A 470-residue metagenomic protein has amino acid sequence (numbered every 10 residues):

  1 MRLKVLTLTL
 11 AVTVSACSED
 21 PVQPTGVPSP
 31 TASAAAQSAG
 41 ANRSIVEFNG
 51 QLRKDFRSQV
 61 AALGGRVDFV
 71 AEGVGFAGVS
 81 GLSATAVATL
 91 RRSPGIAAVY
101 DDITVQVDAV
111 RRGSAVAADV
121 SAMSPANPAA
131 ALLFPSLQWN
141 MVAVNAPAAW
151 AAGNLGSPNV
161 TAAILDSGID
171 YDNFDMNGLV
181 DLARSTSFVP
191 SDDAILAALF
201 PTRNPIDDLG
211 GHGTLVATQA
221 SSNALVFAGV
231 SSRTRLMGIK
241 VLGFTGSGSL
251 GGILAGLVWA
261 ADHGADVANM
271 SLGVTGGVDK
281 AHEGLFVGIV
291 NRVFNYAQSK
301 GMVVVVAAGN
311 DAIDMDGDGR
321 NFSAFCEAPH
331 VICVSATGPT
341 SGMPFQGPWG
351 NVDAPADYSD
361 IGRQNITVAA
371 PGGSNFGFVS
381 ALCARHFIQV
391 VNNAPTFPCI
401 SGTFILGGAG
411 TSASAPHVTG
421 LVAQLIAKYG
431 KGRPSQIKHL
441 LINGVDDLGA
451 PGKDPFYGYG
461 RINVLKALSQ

Functional and structural regions predicted by a protein language model:
R2-L8: Sec-dependent signal peptide recognition, specifically the positively charged N-region followed immediately by
V14-A16: C-terminal motif of bacterial Sec signal peptides marking the signal peptidase cleavage site
P21, A151, G156-P158, N223 (+6 more regions): Substrate-binding/access-modulating region of protease and related hydrolase catalytic domains
P21-S114, A151, P158: Inhibitory N-terminal propeptides of secreted protease zymogens
Q23-T25, P94-T161, F174-N177, D192 (+1 more regions): Protease zymogen maturation seam
A122-L133, V189-D207, G277-G284, D316-R320 (+2 more regions): Surface-exposed intrinsically disordered loops and tails
L137, A148-T186, P190-G251, H263-V267 (+8 more regions): Subtilisin-like serine protease catalytic core
D166, S323-A427, K431, L465-S469: Extracellular S/T/G-rich loop segment that most often corresponds to the catalytic His/Ser-adjacent loop
